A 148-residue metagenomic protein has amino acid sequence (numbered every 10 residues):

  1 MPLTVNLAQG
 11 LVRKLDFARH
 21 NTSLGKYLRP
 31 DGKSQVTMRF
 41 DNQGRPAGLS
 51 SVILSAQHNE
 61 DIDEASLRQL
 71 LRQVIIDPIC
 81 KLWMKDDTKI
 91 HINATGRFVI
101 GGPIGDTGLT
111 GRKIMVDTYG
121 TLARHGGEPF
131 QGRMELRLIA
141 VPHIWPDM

Functional and structural regions predicted by a protein language model:
M1-P103: Glycine-rich, mobile lid/loop segments that gate access to catalytic sites or pores
P2, I104, R133-R137: Alpha-helix capping and helix-loop boundary segments enriched in small/acidic/polar residues
V5, A65, Q69, T110 (+1 more regions): Conserved structured core elements
A47-V52, D106-D117, H125: Acidic, glycine-rich low-complexity/disordered segments
G96-F98, T107, E128, L136: Flexible, active-site-adjacent loop/turn segments at secondary-structure boundaries
R112-M148: C-terminal catalytic subdomain
